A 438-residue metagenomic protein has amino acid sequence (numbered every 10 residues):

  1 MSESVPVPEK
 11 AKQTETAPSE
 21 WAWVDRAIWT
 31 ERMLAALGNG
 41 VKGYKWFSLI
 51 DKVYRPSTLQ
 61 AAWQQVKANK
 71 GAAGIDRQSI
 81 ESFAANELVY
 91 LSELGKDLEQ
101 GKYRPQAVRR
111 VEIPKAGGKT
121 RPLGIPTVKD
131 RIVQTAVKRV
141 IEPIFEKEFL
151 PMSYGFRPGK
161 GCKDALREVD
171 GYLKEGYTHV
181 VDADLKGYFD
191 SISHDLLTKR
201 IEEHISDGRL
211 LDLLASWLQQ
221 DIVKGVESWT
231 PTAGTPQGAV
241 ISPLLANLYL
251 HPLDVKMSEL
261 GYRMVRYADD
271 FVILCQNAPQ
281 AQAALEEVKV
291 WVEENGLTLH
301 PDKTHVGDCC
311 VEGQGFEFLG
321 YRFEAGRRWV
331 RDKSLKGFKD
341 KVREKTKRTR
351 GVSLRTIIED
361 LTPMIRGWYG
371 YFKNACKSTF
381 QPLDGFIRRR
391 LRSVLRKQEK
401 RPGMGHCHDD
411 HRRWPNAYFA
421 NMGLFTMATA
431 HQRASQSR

Functional and structural regions predicted by a protein language model:
M1-L88: Non-catalytic, polymerase-adjacent accessory regions of viral genome-replication enzymes
Y54-L59, A107-V111, A116, I222 (+1 more regions): Core structural elements
A72, S82-A107, W368: Amphipathic alpha-helical blocks
D97-E112, A116, V140, E148-G315: Conserved polymerase palm-domain catalytic core
V128-A136, D170, T198: Duplex nucleic acid-engaging cores and interfaces of nucleic-acid transaction enzymes
Q219, N295-D360, M364-G367: A conserved non-catalytic segment of reverse transcriptases and RNA-directed RNA polymerases corresponding to the late
I357-P402: Non-catalytic, peripheral interaction segments enriched in hydrophobic/basic residues
R390, L395, E399-R438: Extended C-terminal regions of large enzymes
